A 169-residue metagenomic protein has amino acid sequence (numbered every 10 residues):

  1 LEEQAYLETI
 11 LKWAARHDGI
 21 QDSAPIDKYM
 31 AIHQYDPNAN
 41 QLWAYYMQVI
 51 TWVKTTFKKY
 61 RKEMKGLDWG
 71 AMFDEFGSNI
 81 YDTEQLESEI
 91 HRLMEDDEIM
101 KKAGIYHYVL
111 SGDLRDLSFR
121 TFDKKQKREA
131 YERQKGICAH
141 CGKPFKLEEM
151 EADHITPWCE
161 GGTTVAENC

Functional and structural regions predicted by a protein language model:
L1-D113: Solvent-exposed functional surfaces
E2-L7, D123-K124, K146: General structural signal for secondary-structure boundaries
P37, L114, F122, D153-P157: Generic preference for well-ordered secondary structure
S88-E89, R133-G136, D153: Short amphipathic alpha-helical surface micro-motifs
I99-H140: Short, charged surface segments at domain edges that flank catalytic/cofactor-binding sites
A130, G142-C169: Histidine-centered nuclease catalytic patch
